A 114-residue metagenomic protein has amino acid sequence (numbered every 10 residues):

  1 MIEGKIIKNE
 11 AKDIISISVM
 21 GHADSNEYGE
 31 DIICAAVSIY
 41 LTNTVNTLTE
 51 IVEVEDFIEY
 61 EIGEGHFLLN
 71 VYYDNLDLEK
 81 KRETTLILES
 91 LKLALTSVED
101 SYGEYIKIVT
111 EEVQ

Functional and structural regions predicted by a protein language model:
M1-I32, T42, N46-Q114: N-terminal intrinsically disordered, cationic/polar leader segments that include organellar targeting peptides
I33, V37: Short, conserved glycine- and acidic-residue-centered signature motifs in active-site or ligand-binding loops
